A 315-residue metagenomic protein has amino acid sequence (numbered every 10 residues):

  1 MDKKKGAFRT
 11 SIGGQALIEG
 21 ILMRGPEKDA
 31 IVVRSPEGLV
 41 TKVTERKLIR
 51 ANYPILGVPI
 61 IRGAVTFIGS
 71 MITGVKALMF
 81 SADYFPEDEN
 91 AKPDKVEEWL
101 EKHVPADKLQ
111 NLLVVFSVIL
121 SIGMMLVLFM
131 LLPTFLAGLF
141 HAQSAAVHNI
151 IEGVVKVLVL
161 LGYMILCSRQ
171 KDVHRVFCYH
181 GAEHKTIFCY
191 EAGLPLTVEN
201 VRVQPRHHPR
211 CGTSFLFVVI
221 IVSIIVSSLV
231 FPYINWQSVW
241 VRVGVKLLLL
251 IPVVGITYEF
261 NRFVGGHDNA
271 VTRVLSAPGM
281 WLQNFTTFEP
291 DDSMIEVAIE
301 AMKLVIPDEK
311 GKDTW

Functional and structural regions predicted by a protein language model:
M1-P86, P93: Divalent-cation
D2-L17, E97-F135, L139: Cytosolic-side membrane-entry/anchor segment at the start of a transmembrane helix
D2-L17, I21-M23, P93, Q143-F215 (+1 more regions): Polar-ligand-bearing catalytic/cofactor-coordination segments of membrane-embedded or membrane-tethered inner-membrane
R46-K47, P54, A64-F67, G74-P93 (+7 more regions): Multi-pass alpha-helical transmembrane bundle typical of ion/small-solute transporters and intramembrane aspartyl
V58-F80, I151-F177, L250-G266: Hydrophobic alpha-helical membrane-embedded segments
F80-S81, S121-S144, V219-V245, Y258: Juxtamembrane "helix exit" motif at the C-terminal ends of alpha-helical transmembrane segments in multi-pass membrane
V96-K108, F135-I151, F231-G244, F263-R273 (+1 more regions): Membrane interface segments of multi-pass transport proteins and intramembrane proteases
L109-V127, Q204-L229: Transmembrane alpha-helical segments and their cytosolic interface motifs in multi-pass membrane proteins
